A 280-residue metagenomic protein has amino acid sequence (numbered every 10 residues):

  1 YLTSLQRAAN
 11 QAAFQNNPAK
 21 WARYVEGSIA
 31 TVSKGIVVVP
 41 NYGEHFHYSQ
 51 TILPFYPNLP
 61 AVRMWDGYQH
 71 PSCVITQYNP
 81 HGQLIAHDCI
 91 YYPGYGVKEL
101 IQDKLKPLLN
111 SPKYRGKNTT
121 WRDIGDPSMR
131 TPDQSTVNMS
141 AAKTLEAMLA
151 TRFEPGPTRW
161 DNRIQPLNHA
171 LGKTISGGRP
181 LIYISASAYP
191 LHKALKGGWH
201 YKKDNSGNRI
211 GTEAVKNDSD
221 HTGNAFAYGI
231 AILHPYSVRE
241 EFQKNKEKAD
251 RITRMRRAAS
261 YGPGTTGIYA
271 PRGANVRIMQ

Functional and structural regions predicted by a protein language model:
Y1-Q69: ATPase catalytic-site recognition across NTP-hydrolyzing enzymes
Q11, N79-P80: Short Gly/aromatic-enriched secondary-structure transition segments
S49-I52, P60-R63, C73, P107-K113 (+1 more regions): Generic recognition of flexible, low-complexity loop/linker segments
P71-Q77: Short beta-strand scaffold segments in enzyme catalytic cores
G82-N217, Y236-S237, E241, E247 (+1 more regions): Mg2+-dependent endonuclease catalytic cores in nucleic-acid-processing enzymes, primarily RNase H-like
H221: Histidine-centered active-site/metal-ligand motif
G229-S237: Short, hydrophobic alpha-helical segments
